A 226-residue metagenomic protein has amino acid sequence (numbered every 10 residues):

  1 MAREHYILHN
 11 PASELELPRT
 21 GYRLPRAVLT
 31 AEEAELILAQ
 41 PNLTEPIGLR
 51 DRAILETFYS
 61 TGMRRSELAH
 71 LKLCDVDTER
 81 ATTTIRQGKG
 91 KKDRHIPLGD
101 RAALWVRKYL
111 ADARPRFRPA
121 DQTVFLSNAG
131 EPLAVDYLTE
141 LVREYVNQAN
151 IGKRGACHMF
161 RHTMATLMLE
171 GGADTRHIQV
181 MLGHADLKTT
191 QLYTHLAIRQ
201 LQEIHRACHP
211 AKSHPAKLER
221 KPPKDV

Functional and structural regions predicted by a protein language model:
M1-V226: Conserved catalytic core of the tyrosine transesterase superfamily
